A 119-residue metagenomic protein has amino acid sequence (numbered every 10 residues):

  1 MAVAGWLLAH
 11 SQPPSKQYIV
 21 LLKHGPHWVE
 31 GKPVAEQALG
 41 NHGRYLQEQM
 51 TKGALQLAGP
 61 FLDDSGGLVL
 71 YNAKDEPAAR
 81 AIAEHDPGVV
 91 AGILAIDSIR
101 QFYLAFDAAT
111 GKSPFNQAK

Functional and structural regions predicted by a protein language model:
M1-G5: Bacterial N-terminal signal peptides
W6-K119: Conserved, structured core segments of small domains
